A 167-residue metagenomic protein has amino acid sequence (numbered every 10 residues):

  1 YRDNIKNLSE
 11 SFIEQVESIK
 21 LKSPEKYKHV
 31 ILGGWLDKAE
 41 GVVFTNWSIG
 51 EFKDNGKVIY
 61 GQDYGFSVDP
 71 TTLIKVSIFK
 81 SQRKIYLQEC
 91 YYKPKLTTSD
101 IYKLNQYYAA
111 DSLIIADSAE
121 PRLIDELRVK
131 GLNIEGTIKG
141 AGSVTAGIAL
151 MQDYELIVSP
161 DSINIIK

Functional and structural regions predicted by a protein language model:
N4-Q62: ATPase catalytic-site recognition across NTP-hydrolyzing enzymes
S9-I13, P24, K28, P70 (+3 more regions): Alpha-helix initiation and N-capping motif
I31, D63, L73, I114: A residue-level signal for conserved active-site and pocket-lining positions in enzyme catalytic cores
N55, F66-S67, K80-S81, N164: Short strand-connecting beta-turns/loops that link adjacent beta-strands
Y60-P70: Short acidic, Gly/Ser-rich segments with clustered Asp/Glu that frequently serve as metal-coordination loops in enzyme
T71-S77: Short beta-strand scaffold segments in enzyme catalytic cores
I74, Q82-K167: Mg2+-dependent endonuclease catalytic cores in nucleic-acid-processing enzymes, primarily RNase H-like
